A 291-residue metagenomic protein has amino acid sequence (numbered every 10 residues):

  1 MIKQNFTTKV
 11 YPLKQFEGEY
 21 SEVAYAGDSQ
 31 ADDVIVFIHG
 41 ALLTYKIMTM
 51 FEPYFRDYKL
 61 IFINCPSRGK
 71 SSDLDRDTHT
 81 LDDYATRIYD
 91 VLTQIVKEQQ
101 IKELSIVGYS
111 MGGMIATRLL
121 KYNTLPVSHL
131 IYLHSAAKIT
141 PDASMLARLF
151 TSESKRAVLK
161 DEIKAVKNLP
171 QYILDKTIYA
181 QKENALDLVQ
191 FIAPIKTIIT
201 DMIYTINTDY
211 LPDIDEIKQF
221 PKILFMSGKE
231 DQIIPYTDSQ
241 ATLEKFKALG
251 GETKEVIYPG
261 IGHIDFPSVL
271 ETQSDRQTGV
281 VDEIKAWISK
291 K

Functional and structural regions predicted by a protein language model:
A26-S72: Conserved HGGG/HGGXW glycine-rich cap/lid loop of the alpha/beta-hydrolase fold
C65-L104, D275-R276: Active-site loop/oxyanion-hole signature of alpha/beta-hydrolase fold enzymes
G108-G112, A116: Gly/Ala-rich beta-loop-alpha elbow adjacent to hydrolase catalytic centers
K121, L130-L159: Flexible "cap/lid" loop of the alpha/beta hydrolase fold
P141-A143, A147, K160-E216: Conserved alpha/beta-hydrolase catalytic His-Asp/Glu region
F225-S227, D231: Short beta-strand/loop motif that positions the catalytic acidic residue of the alpha/beta-hydrolase fold
P235-K245: Short alpha-helix in the alpha/beta-hydrolase fold that links the catalytic acid
I261-D275: Catalytic histidine-centered segment of alpha/beta-hydrolase-like enzymes
